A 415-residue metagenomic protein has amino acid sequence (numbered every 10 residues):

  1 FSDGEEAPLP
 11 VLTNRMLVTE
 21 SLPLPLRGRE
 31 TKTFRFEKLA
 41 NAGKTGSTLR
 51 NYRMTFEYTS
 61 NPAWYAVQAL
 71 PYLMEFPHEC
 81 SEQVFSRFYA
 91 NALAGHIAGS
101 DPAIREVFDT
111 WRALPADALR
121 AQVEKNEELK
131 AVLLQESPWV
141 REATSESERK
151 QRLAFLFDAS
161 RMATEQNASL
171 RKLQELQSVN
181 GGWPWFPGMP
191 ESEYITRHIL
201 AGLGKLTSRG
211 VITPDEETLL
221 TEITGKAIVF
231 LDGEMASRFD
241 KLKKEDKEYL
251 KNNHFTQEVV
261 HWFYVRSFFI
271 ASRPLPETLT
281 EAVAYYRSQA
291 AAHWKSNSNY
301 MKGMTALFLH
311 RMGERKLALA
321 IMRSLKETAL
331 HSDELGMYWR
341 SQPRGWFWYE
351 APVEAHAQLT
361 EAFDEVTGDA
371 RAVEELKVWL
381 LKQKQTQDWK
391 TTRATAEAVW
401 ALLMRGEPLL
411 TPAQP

Functional and structural regions predicted by a protein language model:
F1, G225-G233, D240-N252, V259-P415: Long, domain-scale non-catalytic interaction/scaffolding regions in large secretory-pathway and trafficking proteins
F1-H254, V259-E277, W348: Extended, solvent-exposed functional surface patches
